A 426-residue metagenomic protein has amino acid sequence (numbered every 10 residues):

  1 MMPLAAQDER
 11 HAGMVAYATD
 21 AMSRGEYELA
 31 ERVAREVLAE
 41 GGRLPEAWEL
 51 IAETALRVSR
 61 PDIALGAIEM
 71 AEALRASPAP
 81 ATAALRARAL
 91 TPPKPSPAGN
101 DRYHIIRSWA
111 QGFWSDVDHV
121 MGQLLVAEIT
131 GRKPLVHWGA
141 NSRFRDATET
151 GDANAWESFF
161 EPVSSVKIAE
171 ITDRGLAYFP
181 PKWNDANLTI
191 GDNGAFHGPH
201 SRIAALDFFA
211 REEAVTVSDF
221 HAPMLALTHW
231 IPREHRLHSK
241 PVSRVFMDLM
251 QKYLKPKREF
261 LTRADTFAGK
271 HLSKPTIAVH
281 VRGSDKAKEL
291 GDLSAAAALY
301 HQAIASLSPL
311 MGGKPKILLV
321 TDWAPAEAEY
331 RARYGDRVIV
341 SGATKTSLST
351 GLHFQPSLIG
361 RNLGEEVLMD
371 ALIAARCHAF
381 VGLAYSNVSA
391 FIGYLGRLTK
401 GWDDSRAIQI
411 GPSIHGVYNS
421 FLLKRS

Functional and structural regions predicted by a protein language model:
A12, E46, P80-A81: Start-of-helix register in tetratricopeptide repeats
A16, L50, A83-A87: "A position-specific structural signal for the A-helix of alpha-solenoid helical repeats
G42, A76-S77: Short coil turns that delineate tetratricopeptide repeat
P95-S306, L310, K314: Secretory-pathway glycan-assembly enzymes, especially type II membrane glycosyltransferases that use nucleotide-sugar
M121, E365-I414: A donor-sugar binding/catalytic signature common to diverse glycosyltransferases and related nucleotide-sugar
